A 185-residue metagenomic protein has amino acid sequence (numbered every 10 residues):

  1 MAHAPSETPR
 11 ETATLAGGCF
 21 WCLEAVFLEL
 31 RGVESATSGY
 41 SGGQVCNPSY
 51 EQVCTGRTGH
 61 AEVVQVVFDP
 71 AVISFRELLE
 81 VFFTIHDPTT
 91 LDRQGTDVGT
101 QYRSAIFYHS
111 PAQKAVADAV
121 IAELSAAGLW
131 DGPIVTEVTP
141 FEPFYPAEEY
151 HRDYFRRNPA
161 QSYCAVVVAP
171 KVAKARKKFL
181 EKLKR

Functional and structural regions predicted by a protein language model:
M1-R185: Flexible coil/turn and secondary-structure edge motifs
